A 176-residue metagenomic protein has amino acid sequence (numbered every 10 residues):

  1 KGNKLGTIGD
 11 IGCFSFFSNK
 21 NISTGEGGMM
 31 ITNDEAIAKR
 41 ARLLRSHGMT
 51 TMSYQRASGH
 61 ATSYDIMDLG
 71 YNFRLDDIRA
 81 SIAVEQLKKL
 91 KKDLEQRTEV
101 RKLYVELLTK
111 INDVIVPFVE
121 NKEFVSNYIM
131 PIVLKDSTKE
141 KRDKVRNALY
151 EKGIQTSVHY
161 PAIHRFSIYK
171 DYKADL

Functional and structural regions predicted by a protein language model:
K1-S23, S53, T62-M67: Conserved active-site segment immediately N-terminal to the catalytic lysine that forms the internal aldimine
N3, N33-D34: Acidic, low-complexity intrinsically disordered segments
C13, M29, I129-P131: Short aromatic/hydrophobic contact patches that present stacked aromatics for nucleic-acid/ligand binding
S15, G28-N33, V84: Short beta-strand-to-turn element immediately C-terminal to the catalytic PLP-Schiff-base lysine in fold type I
N21-G25, F124-S126: Short glycine-enriched loop/turn motifs at secondary-structure junctions
T24-T32, K141-R142: Active-site-proximal alpha-helical scaffold in enzymes
E35-L176: PLP-dependent aminotransferase class I/II
